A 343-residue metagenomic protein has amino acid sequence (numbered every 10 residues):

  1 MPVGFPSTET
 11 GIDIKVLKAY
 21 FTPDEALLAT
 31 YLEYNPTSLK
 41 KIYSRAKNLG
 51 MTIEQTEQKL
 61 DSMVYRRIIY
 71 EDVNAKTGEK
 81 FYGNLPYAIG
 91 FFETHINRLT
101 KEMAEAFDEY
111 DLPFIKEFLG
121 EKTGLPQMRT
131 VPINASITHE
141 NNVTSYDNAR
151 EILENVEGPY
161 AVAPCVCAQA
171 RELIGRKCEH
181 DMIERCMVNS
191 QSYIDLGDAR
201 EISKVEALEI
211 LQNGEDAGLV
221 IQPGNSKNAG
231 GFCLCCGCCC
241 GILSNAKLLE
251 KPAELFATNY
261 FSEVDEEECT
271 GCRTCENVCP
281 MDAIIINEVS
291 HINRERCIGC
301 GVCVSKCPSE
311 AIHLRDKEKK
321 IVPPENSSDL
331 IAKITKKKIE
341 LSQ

Functional and structural regions predicted by a protein language model:
M1-L27, T258-N259: Short alpha-helical segments that sit at the start of domains
A19, N48-M51, Y82, L219-N228 (+2 more regions): Ferredoxin-like iron-sulfur electron-transfer modules
N35-K47: Short acidic, hydrophobic short linear motifs in intrinsically disordered regions
L49-Y65: Short amphipathic alpha-helical interaction segments
V64-A75, I284-I285, I312-H313: A short, conserved structural fragment
G78-K116: Short, amphipathic alpha-helical interaction segments positioned at domain boundaries
P113-F261: Catalytic cores of enzyme domains
R294-Q343: Flanking helices and flexible, charged tails adjoining ferredoxin-like Fe-S electron-transfer domains in multi-subunit
